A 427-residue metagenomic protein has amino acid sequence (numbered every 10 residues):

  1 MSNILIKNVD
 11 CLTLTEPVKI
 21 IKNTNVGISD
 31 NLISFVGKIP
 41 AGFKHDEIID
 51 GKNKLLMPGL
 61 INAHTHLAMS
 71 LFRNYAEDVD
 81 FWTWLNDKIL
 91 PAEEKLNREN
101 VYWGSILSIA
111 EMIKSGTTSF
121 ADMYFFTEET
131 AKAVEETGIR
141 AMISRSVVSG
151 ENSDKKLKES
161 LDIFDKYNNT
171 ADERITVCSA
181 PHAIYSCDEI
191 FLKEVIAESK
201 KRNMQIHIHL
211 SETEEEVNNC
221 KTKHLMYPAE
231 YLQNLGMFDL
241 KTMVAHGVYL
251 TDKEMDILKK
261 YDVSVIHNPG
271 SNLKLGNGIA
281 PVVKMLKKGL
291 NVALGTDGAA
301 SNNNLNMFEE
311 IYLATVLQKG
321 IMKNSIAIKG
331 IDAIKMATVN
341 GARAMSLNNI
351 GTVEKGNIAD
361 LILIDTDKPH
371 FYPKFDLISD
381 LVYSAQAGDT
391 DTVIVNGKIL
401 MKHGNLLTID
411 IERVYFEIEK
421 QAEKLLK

Functional and structural regions predicted by a protein language model:
M1-T24, S29, I39, K335-K427: Active-site microenvironment of metallo-dependent hydrolases
S2-K7, G42-W84, I106, I113-K114: Replace "His-x-His-based motif
V9, V26, N31, N53 (+15 more regions): Divalent metal-coordination and catalytic microenvironments
L71-W103, T137-R145, E214-K241, Y261-S264 (+1 more regions): Active-site gating loops and adjacent loop-to-helix segments of metal-dependent hydrolytic enzymes
R73-I139, S160-T170, E419-K427: Alpha-helical scaffold segments that flank or form the walls of functional sites
E129-V248: Metal-coordinating catalytic core of metallo-dependent amide/deamination hydrolases
E212-G236, L240-T242, G247-K260, L273-K284 (+2 more regions): Catalytic core of soluble alpha/beta enzymes
N234-K241, V283-K368, S384-Q386: His/Asp/Glu-enriched, well-ordered alpha-helical/loop segment that forms or immediately abuts the divalent-metal
